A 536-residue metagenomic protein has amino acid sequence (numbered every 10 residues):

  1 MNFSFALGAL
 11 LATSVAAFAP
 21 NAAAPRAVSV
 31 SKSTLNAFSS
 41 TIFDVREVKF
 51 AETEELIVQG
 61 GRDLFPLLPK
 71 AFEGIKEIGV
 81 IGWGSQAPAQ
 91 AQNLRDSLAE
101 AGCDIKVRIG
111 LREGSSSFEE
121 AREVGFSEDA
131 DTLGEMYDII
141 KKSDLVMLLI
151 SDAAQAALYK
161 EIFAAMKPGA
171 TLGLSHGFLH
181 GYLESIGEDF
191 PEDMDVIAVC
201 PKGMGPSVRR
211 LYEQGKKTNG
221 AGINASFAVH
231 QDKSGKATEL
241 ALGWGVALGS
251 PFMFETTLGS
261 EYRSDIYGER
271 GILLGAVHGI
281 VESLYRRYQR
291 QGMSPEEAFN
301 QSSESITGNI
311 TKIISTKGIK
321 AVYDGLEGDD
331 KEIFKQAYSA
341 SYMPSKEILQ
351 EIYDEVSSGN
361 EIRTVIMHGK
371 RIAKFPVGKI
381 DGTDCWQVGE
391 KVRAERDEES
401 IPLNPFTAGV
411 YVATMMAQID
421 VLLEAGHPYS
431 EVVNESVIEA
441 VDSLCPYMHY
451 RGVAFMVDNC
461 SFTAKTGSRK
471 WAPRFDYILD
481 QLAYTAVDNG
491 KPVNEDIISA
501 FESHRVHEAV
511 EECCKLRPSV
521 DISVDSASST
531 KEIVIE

Functional and structural regions predicted by a protein language model:
N2-P25: N-terminal chloroplast transit peptides
V28-I75, L111-R112, V229-Q231, G245-T257 (+1 more regions): Glycine/serine-rich phosphate-binding loop and adjoining beta1-alpha1 elements at the start of nucleotide-handling
L35-R62, A221, E282, R290-E536: NAD(P)-dependent Rossmann-like dehydrogenase/reductase catalytic/cofactor-binding core
E47, R95-F126: NAD(P)-binding Rossmann-fold cofactor-contacting core
I75-L94, R396, M415: Glycine-rich adenosine-cofactor-binding loop
R112-E113, R122-G181, D189-S207, E213-G215 (+3 more regions): Rossmann-like NAD(P)-binding element
L174-R270, G328-D329, S358, K370-S400: Rossmann-fold dinucleotide-binding core
